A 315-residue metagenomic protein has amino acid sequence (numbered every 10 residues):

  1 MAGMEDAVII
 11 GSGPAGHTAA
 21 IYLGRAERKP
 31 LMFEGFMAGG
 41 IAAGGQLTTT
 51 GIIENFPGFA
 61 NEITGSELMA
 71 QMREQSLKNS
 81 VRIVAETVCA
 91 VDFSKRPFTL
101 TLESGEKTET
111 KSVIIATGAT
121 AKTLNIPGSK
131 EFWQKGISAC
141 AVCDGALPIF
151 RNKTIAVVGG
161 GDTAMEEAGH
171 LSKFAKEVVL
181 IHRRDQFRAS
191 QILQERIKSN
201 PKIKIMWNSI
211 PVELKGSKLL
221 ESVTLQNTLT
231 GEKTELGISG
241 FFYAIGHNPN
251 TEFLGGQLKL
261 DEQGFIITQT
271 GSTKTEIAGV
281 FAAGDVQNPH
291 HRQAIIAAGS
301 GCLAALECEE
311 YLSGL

Functional and structural regions predicted by a protein language model:
M1-I10, R25-A26, L31-A38, V81-K153 (+3 more regions): FAD-binding core/adjacent interface of flavoenzyme oxidoreductases
M1-I10, R25-A26, T224-T228, T234-G240 (+5 more regions): Rossmann-like nucleotide/phosphate-binding core characteristic of flavoprotein oxidoreductases
E5-N79, M165-Q191, D261: Beta1-alpha1 glycine-rich phosphate/pyrophosphate-binding loop at the start of Rossmann-like nucleotide-binding domains
G13-A15, A119-A121, G161-T163, N288: Residue-level detector of alpha-helix initiation sites
T18, I41, T123-L124, M165-E166 (+4 more regions): Glycine/Thr-rich phosphate-binding loops of Rossmann-like dinucleotide-binding domains
R25, N125, E131-I149, I245-H291 (+3 more regions): FAD-site-proximal beta/loop scaffold in flavoenzymes
S76-S94, L100-L102, K107-E109, S172-T270 (+1 more regions): A Rossmann-like FAD-binding core segment of flavoenzymes
A139-C143, A156-E166: Active-site glycine-rich loop that binds ribose-phosphate moieties when present
